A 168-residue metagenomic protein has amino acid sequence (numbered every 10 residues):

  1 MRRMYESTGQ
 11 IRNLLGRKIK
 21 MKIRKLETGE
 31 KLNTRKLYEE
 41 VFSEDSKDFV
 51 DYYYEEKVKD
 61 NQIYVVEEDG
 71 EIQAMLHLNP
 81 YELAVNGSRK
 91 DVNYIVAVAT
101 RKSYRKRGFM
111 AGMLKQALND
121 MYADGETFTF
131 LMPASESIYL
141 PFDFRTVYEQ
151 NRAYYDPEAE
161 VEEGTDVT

Functional and structural regions predicted by a protein language model:
M1-M4: Methionine residue identity
E6-K20: Short, Lys/Arg-enriched N-terminal segments with co-localized hydrophobic residues within the first ~10-30 amino acids
G16-P80, G87-Y94, A159-T168: Short amphipathic alpha-helix that is part of the acyltransferase structural core
Y81-L83, S103, E136: Short coil/turn motifs at secondary-structure junctions
A97-T100, K106-M121: Conserved acetyl-CoA-binding loop-helix of GNAT-fold acetyltransferases
A123-T127, P133-N151: Conserved active-site alpha-helix within GNAT-family acetyltransferase domains
F144-T168: Short, flexible helix-coil linker/hinge segments at the edges of structured domains or between repeats
